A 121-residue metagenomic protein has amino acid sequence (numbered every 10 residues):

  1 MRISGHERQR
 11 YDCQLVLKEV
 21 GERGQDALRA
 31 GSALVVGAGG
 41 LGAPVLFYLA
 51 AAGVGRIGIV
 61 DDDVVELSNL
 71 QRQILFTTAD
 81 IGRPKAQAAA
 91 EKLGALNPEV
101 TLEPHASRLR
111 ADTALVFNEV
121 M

Functional and structural regions predicted by a protein language model:
M1-M121: Adenine nucleotide-associated cytosolic modules
